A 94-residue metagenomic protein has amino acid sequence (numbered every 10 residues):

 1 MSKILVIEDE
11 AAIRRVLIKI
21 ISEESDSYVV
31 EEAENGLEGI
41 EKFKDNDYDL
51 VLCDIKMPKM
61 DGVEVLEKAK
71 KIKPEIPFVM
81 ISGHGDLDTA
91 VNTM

Functional and structural regions predicted by a protein language model:
E8: Conserved acidic carboxylate
A11-E31: Two-component/phosphorelay signaling modules centered on CheY-like receiver
E32-L50: Acidic, metal-coordinating helix/loop segments flanking the phosphotransfer/catalytic sites of two-component signaling
N35-E38, D61-E64, G85: Acidic catalytic/metal-coordinating carboxylates
C53-D54: Active-site T/S-Asp motif of two-component receiver
M57: Receiver (REC) domain active-site loop signature in two-component systems and cognate sites in sensor histidine kinases
E64, K71, G85-M94: Alpha4 helix (beta4-alpha4-beta5 surface) of REC/receiver domains from two-component response regulators
